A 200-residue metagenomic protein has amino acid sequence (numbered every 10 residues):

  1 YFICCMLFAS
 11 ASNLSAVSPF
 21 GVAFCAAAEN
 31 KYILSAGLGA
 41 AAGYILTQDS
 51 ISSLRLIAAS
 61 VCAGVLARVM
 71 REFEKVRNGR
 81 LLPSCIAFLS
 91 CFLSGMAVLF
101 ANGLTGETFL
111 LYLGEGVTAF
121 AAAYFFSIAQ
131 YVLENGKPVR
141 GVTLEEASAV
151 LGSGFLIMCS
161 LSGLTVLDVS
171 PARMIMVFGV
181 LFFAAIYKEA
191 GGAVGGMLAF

Functional and structural regions predicted by a protein language model:
Y1-I186, A190-F200: Membrane-embedded alpha-helical hairpins and interfacial helices in multi-pass inner-membrane proteins
